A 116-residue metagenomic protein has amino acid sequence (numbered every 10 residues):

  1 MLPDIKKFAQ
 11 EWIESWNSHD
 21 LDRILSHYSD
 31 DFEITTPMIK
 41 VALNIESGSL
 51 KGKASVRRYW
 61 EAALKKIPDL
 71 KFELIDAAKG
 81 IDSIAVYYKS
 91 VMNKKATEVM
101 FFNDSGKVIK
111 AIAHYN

Functional and structural regions predicted by a protein language model:
M1-S26, D30: Short, low-complexity N-terminal intrinsically disordered segments enriched in polar/charged residues
L2, S29-I75, G80: A solvent-exposed, acidic/Ser-Thr-rich amphipathic alpha-helical stretch
F8, D20, Y59-W60, A96: Hydrophobic alpha-helical segments typical of transmembrane helices and their membrane-interface/capping positions
W12, I24, F32, V56 (+3 more regions): Hydrophobic pocket/interface hotspot
S15, E46-S47, V99: Short N-terminal micro-motifs specific to bacterial/archaeal maturation and metal-cluster initiation sites
E61-N116: A beta-strand edge to alpha-helix "cap/lid" segment located at domain peripheries
